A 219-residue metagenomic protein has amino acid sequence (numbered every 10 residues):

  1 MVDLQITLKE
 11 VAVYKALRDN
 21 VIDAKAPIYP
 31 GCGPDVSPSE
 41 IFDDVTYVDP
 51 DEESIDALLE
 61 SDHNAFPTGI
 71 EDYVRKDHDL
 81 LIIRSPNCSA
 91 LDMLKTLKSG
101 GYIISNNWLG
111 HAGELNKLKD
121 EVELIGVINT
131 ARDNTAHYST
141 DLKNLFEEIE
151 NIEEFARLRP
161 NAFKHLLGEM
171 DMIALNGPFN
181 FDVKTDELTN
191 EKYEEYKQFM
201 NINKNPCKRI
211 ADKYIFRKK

Functional and structural regions predicted by a protein language model:
M1-K25, K204-N205: Class I SAM-dependent methyltransferase Rossmann-like catalytic core, especially the SAM/SAH-binding loop
A26, D79-L80, Y102: Structural motif
I28-D72: Class I SAM-dependent methyltransferase SAM/SAH-binding core
F42-D43, K98-G101: A short helix->loop->beta-strand "cap" motif at the edges of active sites that frequently abuts
T68-I82, P206: A short acidic, Gly/Pro-enriched loop at the edge of an enzyme's catalytic core that lines a small-molecule cofactor
H78-D92, L97, L109: A short SAM/SAH-binding and catalytic strip from SAM-dependent methyltransferases
G100-E114, D120-G126: Conserved beta-strand signature within the Rossmann-like core of class I S-adenosyl-L-methionine
G126-K219: A conserved mid-domain beta-alpha-beta active-site/ligand-binding segment of alpha/beta enzyme cores
